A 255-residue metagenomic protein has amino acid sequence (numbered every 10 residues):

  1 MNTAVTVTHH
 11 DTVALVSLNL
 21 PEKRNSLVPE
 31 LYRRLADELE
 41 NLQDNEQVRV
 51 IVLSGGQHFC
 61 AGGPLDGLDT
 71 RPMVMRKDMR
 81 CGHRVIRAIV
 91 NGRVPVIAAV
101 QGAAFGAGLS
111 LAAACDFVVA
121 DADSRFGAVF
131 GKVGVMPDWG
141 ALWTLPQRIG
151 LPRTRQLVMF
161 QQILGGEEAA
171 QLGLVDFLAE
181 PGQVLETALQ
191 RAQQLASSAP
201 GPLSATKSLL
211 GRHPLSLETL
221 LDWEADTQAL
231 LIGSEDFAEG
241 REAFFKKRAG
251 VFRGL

Functional and structural regions predicted by a protein language model:
T6-V7: A structural signal for short hydrophobic beta-strand segments in well-ordered beta-sheet cores
H10-N19, R33-M73, A88-A98, F117 (+2 more regions): A structural preference for short, pocket-lining loop segments at secondary-structure junctions
Q57-A61, A104-G106, G127, L210: Short, active-site-adjacent cap segments at secondary-structure transitions
R87-P200, A225-S234, A238-E242, K246-R248 (+1 more regions): Crotonase-fold acyl-CoA enzyme core
K207-S216: Short, charged, surface-exposed hinge/linker loops at domain edges that act as mobile lids or interdomain connectors
